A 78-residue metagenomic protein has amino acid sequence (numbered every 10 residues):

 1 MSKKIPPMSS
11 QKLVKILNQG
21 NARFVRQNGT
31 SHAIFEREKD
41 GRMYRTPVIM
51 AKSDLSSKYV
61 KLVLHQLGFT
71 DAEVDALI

Functional and structural regions predicted by a protein language model:
M1-Q27, H32-I78: Basic nucleic-acid-binding interfaces
